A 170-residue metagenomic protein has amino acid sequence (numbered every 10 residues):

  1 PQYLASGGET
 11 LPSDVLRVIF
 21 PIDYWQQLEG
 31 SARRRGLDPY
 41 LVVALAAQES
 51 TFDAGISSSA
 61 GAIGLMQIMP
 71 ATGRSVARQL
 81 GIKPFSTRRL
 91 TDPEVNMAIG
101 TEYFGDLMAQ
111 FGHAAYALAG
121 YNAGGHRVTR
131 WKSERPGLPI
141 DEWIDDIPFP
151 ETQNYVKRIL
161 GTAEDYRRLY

Functional and structural regions predicted by a protein language model:
P1-Y170: Catalytic glycan-binding domains that act on GlcNAc-containing polysaccharides
